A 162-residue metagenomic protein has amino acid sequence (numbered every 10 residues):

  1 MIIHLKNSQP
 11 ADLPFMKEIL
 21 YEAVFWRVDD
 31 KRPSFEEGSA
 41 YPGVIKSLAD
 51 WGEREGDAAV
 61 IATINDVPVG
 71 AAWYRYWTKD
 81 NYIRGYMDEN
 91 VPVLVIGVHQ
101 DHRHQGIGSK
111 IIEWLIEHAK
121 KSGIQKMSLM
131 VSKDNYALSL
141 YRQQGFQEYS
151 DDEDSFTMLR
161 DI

Functional and structural regions predicted by a protein language model:
M1-P14, E18, E22, W26: Conserved N-terminal entry element of GNAT/NAT acetyltransferase domains
F25-L48: Conserved GNAT-fold acetyl-CoA-binding loop/helix
I45-I61: A short helix-loop-beta-strand connector motif used in the catalytic cores of GNAT acetyltransferases and, in some
T63-I96: Conserved acyl-donor/pantetheine-binding loop and adjacent beta-alpha core of acyl/acetyltransferases and related
V95-V98, H104-E117, R142-Q143: Conserved acetyl-CoA-binding loop-helix of GNAT-fold acetyltransferases
I112, A119-S132: Conserved GNAT acetyl-CoA-binding A-motif
S128-L138, S155-L159: Conserved beta-strand-loop-alpha-helix junction that forms the acyl-donor binding cleft
R142-D152: Conserved acetyl-CoA-binding loop of GNAT-fold acetyltransferases
